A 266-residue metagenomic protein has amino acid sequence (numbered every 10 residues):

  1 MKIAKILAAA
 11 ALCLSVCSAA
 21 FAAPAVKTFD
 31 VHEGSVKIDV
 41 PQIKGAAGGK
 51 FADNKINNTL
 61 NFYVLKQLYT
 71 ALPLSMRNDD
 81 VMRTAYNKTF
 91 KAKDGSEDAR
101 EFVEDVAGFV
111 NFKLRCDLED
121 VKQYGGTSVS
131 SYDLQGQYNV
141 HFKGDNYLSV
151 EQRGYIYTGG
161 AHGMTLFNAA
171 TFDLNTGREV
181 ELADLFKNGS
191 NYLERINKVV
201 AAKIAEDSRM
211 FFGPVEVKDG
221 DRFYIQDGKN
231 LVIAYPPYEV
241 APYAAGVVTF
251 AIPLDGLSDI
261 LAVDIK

Functional and structural regions predicted by a protein language model:
K2-A22: Sec-dependent N-terminal signal peptides of Gram-positive bacterial secreted proteins and lipoproteins
A20-K266: Compositionally biased intrinsically disordered regions enriched in Thr/Gly
